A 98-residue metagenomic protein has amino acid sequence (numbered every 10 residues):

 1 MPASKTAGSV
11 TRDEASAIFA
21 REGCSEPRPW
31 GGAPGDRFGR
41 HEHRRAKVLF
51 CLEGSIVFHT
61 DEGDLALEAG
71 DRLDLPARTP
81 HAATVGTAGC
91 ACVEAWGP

Functional and structural regions predicted by a protein language model:
M1-G31, G39: A short, N-terminal "cap"/entry segment at the start of jelly-roll beta-barrel domains of the cupin/DSBH fold
S16-I18, R37-H43, H59-T60, T84-V85: Short histidine-centered beta-strand/loop micro-motifs that create catalytic or ligand/metal-coordination sites
R37-F38, R72-L73, A77-A82: Histidine-centered metal-chelating micro-motifs
E42-V57: Short, conserved beta-strand element in jelly-roll/cupin
D61-A77: Short acidic-glycine-tyrosine-enriched beta hairpin
A77-P98: Ligand-binding loop in jelly-roll beta-barrel domains
